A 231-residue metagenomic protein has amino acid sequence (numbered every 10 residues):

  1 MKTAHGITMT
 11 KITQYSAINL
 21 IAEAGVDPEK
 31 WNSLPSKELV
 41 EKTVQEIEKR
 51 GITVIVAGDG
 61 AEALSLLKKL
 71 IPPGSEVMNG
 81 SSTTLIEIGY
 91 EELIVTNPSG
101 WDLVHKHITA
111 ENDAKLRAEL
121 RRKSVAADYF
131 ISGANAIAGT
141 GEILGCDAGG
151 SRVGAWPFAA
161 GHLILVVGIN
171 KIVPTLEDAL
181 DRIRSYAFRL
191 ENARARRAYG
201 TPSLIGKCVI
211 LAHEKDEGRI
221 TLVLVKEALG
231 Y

Functional and structural regions predicted by a protein language model:
M1-M9: N-terminal amphipathic/basic-hydrophobic helices that include classical n-h-c signal peptides and signal-anchor
T8-K11, K30-K37, R117-V125, L176-R182: Short low-complexity stretches enriched in small and charged residues
K11-T53: Generic N-terminal amphipathic, Lys/Arg-enriched alpha-helix
Q14-G25, G74, H105-D113, V167: Short N-terminal helix-initiation segments at or just after the protein's N-terminus
A17-G25, I47, M78, I131-T140: Short, mixed-charge, low-aromatic patches
K30-W31, T53, K106-T109, L163-N170: Flexible, glycine/proline-enriched loop segments at strand-loop-helix junctions that form or flank small-ligand binding
S36-R121, A126-F130: N-terminal active-site beta-alpha-beta segment that forms phosphate/nucleotide-binding and substrate-recognition loops
K123-Y231: Conserved phosphate- and dinucleotide-binding cores of soluble alpha/beta proteins, encompassing both enzyme active
